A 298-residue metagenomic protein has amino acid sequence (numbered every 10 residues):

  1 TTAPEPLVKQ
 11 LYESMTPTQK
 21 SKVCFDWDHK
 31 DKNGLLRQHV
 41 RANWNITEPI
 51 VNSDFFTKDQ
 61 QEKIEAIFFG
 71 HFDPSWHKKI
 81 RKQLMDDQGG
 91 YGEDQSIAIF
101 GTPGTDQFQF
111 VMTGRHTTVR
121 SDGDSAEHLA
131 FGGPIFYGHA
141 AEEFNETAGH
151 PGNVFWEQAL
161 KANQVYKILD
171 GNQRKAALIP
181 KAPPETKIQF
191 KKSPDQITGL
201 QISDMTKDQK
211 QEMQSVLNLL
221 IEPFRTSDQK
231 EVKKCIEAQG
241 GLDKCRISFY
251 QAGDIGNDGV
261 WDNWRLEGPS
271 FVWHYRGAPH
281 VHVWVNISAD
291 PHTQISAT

Functional and structural regions predicted by a protein language model:
T1-T298: A cross-kingdom marker for long, charged
